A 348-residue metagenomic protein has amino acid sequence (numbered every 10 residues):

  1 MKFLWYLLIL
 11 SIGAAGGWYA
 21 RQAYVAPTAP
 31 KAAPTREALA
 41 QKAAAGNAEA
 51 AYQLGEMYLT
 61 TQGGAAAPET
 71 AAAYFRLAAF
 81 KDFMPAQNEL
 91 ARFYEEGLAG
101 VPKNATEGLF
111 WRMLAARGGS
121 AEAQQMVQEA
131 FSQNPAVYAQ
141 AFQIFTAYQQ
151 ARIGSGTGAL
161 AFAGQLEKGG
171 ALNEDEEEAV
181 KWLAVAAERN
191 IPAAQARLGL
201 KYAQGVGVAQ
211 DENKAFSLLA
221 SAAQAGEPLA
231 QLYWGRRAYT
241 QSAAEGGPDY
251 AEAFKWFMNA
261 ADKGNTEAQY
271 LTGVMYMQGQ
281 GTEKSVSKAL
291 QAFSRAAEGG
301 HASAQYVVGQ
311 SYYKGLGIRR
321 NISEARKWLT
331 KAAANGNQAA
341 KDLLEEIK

Functional and structural regions predicted by a protein language model:
M1-L10: N-terminal Sec-pathway targeting helices
I9, G13-E56, Q128, S132 (+2 more regions): N-terminal leader/linker segments that initiate helical-solenoid repeat arrays
T28-E37, A65-Y74, V101-W111, P135-T146 (+5 more regions): Structural signature of tandem alpha-helical TPR/SEL1-like repeats, specifically the intra-repeat loop/turn
A40-K42, L77-A78, L114-A115, A147-Q150 (+5 more regions): Canonical positions in the second alpha-helix
A45-N47, T60-Q62, F80-F83, G97-L98 (+17 more regions): Short helix-capping/linker turns of helical repeat alpha-solenoids
Q53-T60, E89-E96, M126-Q133, A161-K168 (+7 more regions): Hydrophobic face of amphipathic alpha-helices that form TPR/SEL1-like repeat modules and related alpha-solenoid
M84-L109, Y270-Q278, E283-A339: Ankyrin-repeat and related helical/solenoid repeat scaffolds used for protein-protein interactions
R112, A116, A123-Q128, I322-I347: Leucine-rich solenoid repeat scaffolds
